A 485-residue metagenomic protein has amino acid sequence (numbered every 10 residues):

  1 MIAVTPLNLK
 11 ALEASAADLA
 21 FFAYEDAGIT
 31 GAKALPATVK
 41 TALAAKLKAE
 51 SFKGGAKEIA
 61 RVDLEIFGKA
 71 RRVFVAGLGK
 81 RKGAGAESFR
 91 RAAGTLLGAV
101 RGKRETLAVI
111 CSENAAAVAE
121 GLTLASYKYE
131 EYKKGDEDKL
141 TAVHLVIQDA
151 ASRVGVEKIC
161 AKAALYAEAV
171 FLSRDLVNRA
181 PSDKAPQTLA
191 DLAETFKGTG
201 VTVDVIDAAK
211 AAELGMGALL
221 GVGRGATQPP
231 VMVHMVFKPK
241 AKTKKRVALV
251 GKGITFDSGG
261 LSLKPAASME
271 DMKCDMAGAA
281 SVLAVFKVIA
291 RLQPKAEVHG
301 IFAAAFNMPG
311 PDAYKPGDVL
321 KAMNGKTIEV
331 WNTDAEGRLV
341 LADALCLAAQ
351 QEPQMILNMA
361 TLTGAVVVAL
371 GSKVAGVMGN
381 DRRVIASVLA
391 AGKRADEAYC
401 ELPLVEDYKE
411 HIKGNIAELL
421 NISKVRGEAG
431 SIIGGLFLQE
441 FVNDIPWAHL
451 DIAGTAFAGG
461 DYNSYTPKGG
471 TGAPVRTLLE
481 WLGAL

Functional and structural regions predicted by a protein language model:
M1-G253: Short amphipathic alpha-helical segment within the helicase RecA-like ATPase core that mediates nucleic-acid
K53, K57, K69, S173 (+1 more regions): A generic structural signal for tightly packed, nonpolar segments enriched in small/aliphatic residues
